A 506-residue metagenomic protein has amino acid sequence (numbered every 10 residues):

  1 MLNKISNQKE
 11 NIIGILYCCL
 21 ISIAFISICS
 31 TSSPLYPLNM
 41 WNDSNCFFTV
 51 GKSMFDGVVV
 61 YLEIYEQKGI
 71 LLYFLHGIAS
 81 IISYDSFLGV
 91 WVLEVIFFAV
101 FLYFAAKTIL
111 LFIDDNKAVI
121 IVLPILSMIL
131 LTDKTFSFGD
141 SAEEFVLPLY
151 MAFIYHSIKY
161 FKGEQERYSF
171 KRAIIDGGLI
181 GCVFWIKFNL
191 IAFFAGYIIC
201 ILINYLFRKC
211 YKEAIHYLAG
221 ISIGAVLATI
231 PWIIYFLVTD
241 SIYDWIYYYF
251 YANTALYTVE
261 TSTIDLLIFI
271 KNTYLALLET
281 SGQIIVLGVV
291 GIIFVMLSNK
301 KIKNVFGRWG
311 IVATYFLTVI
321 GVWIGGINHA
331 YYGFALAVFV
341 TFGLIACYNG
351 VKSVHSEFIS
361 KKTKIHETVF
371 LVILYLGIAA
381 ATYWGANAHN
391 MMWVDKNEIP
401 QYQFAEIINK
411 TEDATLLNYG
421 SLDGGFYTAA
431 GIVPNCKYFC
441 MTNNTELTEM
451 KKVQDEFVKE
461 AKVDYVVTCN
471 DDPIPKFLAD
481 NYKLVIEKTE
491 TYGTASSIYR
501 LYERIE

Functional and structural regions predicted by a protein language model:
L2-I5, F193-V226: Perimembrane helix-loop-helix junctions
V92-I113, A152: Transmembrane-helix motifs of polytopic, lipid-linked glycan transferases
A105-L130, L147-P148, Q165: Transmembrane-helix signature of polytopic, membrane-embedded enzymes that assemble or transfer cell-envelope glycans
F145-E164, R172, I180, I201 (+2 more regions): Specific aromatic-rich, kink-prone transmembrane helix
M151-I175, E279, Q283-K303, Y348: Membrane-interface transmembrane helices that cradle and orient dolichyl/undecaprenyl
F170-L190, F194-C200, L227, F316-W323: Membrane-interface alpha helices of multi-pass inner-membrane proteins
A192, V319-I320, G325-S360: Hydrophobic/aromatic-rich transmembrane helices and adjacent perimembrane loops
M391-E446, Q454-I474, T491-T494: Short periplasmic/luminal acceptor-recognition loop of GT-C membrane glycosyltransferases, typified by
